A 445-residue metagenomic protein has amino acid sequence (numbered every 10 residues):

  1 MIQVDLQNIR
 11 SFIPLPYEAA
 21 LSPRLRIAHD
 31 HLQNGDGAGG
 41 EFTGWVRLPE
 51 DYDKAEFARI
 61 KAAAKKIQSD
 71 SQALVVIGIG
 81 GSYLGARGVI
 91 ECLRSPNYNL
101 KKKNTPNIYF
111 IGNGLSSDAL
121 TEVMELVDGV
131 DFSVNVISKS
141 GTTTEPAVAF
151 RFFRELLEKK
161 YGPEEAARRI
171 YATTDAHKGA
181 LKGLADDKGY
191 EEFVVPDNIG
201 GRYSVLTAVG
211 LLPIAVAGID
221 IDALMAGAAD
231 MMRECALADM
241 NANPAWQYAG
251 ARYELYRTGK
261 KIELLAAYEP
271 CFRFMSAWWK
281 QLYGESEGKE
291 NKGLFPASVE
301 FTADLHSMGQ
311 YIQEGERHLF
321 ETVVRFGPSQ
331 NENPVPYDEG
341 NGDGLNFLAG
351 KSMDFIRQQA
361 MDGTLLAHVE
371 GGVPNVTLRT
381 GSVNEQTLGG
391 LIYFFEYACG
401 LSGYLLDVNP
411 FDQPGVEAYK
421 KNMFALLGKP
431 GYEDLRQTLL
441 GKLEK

Functional and structural regions predicted by a protein language model:
M1-Q68, Y337-D343, F347, L435-K445: Extended, charge-enriched "interface" segments that sit outside catalytic cores
R59-Q72, V123-D131, R252-K261, I312-R317: Glycine-rich phosphate/diphosphate-binding loops that line cofactor/substrate pockets in enzymes
K65-A238, A425: Glycine-rich phosphate-binding loops that contact phosphosugars or nucleotide phosphates
E91-R94, E125-V127, R151-F153, D186-K188 (+4 more regions): Short, solvent-exposed amphipathic alpha-helical segments in soluble enzyme and RNA/protein-processing domains
S138-T143, P213-I219, C271, P328-Q330 (+2 more regions): A generic structural motif
K160-T322, G327-Q330, G415-K445: Active-site phosphate/pyrophosphate-binding segments
A297-V383: Helicase-primase coupling helices
V376-L378, S382-K445: C-terminal helical/tail subdomains of lipid-metabolizing enzymes
